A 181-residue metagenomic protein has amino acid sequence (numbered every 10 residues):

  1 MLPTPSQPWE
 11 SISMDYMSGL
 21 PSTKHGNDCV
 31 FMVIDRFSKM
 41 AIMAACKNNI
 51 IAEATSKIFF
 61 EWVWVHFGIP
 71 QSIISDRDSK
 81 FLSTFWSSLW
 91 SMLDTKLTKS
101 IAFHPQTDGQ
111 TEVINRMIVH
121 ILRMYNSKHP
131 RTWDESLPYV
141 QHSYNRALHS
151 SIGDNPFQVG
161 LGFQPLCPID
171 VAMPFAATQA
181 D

Functional and structural regions predicted by a protein language model:
M1-L2, Y16-P21, V30, F60-V63 (+2 more regions): Generic recognition of flexible, low-complexity loop/linker segments
P3-S6, Y16-S18, S38, N48 (+2 more regions): Short, flexible loop/turn elements at secondary-structure junctions
S6-A41: An active-site-proximal beta-strand-loop segment
Q7-S11, M40, S56, I69-P70 (+1 more regions): Domain-scale segment recognizer with a strong primary affinity for retroviral/LTR-retrotransposon integrase
M17, I34-R36, C46-N49, L93 (+1 more regions): Structured beta-strand/turn binding interfaces of compact recognition modules in eukaryotic regulators
L20-S22, A45-I51, S127-R131, D181: Short, contiguous acidic/charged loop-to-helix segments that flank catalytic cores in large enzymes
A44-V65: Active-site beta-loop-alpha junctions of metal-dependent nucleic acid enzymes, especially the RNase H-like/DDE
